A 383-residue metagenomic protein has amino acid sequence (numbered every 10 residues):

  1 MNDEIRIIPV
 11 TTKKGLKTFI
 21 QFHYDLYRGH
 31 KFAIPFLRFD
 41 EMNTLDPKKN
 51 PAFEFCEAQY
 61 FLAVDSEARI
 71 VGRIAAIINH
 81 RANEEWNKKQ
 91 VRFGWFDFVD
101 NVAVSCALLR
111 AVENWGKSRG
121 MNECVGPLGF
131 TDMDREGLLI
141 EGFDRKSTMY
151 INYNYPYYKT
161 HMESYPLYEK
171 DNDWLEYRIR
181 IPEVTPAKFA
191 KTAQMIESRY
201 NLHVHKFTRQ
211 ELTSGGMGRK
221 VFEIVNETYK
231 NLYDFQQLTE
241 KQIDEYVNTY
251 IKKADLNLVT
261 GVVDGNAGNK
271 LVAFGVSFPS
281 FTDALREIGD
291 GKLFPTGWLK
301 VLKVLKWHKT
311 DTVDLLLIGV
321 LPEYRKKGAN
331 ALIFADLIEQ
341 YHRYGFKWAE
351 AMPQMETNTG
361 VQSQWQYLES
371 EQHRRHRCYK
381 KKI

Functional and structural regions predicted by a protein language model:
M1-F32: Generic start-of-chain signal for non-secretory N-termini
N2-I5, N152-Y233: Acyltransferase donor/substrate-recognition loop-hinge adjacent to the catalytic core
P9, R145-M149, F207: Acyl-group handling in specialized metabolite and lipid biosynthesis
L16, I70, H80-N83, D132-D134 (+6 more regions): Flexible loop/turn segments at secondary-structure boundaries
H23-S66, I74-E84, K206-I318: A conserved beta-strand-loop-helix scaffold within acyl/acetyltransferase catalytic domains
N83-L167, G289-Y367: Acyl-donor binding region in acyl/amide transferases
V125, R178, G261, V276 (+1 more regions): Short beta-strand segments
